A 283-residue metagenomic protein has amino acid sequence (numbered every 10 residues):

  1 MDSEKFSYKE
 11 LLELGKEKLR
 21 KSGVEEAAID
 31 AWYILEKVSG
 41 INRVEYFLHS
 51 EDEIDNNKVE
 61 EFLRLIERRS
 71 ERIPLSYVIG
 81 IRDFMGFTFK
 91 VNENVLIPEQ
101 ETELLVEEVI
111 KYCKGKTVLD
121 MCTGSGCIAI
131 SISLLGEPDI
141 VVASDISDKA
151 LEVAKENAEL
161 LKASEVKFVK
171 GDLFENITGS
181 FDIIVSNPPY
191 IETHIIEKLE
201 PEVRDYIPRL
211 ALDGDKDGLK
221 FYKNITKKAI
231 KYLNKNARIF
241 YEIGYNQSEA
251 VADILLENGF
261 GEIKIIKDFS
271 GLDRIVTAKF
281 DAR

Functional and structural regions predicted by a protein language model:
D2-I54, K58, F62: A short N-terminal interaction module
V24, G136-P138, E159-S164, Y232 (+1 more regions): Short helix-capping segments at alpha-helix termini
K37-Y112: Conserved AdoMet
S76, I191-H194, N246: Active-site beta-alpha loop architecture of Rossmann-like, nucleotide-cofactor-dependent enzymes
Q100-K198, N224: Conserved SAM/SAH cofactor-binding pocket of Class I
Y190-K220: Mobile active-site "lid"/loop adjacent to the S-adenosyl-L-methionine
K216-K279: Conserved Class I SAM-dependent methyltransferase catalytic core
